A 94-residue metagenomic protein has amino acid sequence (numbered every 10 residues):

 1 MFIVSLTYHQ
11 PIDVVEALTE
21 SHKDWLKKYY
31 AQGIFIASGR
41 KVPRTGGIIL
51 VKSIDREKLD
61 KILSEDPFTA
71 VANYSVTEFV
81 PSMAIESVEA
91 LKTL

Functional and structural regions predicted by a protein language model:
M1-L94: Conserved, structured core segments of small domains
